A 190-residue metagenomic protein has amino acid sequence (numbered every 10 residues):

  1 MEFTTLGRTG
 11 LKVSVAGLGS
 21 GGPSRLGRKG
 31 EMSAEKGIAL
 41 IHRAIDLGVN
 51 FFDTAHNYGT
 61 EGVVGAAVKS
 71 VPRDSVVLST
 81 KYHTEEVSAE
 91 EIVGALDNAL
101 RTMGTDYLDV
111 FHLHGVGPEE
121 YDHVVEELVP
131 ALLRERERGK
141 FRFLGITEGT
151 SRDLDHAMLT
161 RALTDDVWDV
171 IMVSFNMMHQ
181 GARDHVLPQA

Functional and structural regions predicted by a protein language model:
M1-V76: N-terminal binding-site loop/beta-alpha segment at the start of enzyme catalytic domains that lines or forms
F3, V116-A190: Beta/alpha (TIM)-barrel catalytic core signal, keyed to glycine-rich beta->alpha loops juxtaposed to Asp/Glu that bind
T5, V13-G17, N50-F51, S75-S79 (+3 more regions): Structural preference for beta-strand elements that scaffold enzyme active sites
G7-K12, G65-S75, D97-D106, P130-E137 (+2 more regions): Acidic (Asp/Glu)-rich catalytic clusters
G21-P23, A55-N57, K81-E85, L113-V116 (+2 more regions): Active-site beta-loop-alpha junctions enriched in small/polar residues
R25-K29, E86-S88, E119-D122: A generic structural signal for short coil/turn motifs at secondary-structure boundaries
G30-A44, S88-G104, E127, R152-A162: Short, acidic/polar
L100-H123: Active-site groove signature of glycoside hydrolases
